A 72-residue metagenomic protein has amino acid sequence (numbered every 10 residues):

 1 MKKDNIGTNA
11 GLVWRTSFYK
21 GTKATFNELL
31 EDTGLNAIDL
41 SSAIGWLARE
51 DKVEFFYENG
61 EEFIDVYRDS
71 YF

Functional and structural regions predicted by a protein language model:
K3, T33-G34: A generic secondary-structure micro-motif detector that highlights 1-2 residue hydrophobic/ambivalent hotspots embedded
K3-A10, K23, Y57-F72: Short, cationic-aromatic polyanion-contact patches
G7-N27, E31-D32: Short amphipathic alpha-helical interface segments
T25, I38, F55-F56: A local structural micro-motif
E28, S41, E58-N59: Short loop/turn and capping residues at structural boundaries
L35-W46: Short amphipathic alpha-helical interaction segments
N36, R49, V66-Y67: Short Asp/Glu-rich motifs
A48-E58: A short, conserved structural fragment
